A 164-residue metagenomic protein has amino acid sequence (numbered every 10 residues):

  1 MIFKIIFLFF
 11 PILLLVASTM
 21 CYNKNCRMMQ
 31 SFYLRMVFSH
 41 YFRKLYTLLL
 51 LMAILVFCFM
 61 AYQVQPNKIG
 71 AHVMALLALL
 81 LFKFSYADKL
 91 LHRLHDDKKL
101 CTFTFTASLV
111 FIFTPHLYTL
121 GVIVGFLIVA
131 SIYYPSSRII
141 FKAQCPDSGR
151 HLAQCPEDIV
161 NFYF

Functional and structural regions predicted by a protein language model:
M1-F7, F57-A75, L90-H95, V110-F126: Membrane-helix interface and helix-disruption motif detector
K4-M29: N-terminal signal-anchor/start-transfer transmembrane helix
M20-F32, F82-L91: C-terminal ends of transmembrane helices
Q30-K68: Membrane-helix boundary elements
L34-L45, Y86-K98: Short, amphipathic, aromatic/basic-enriched membrane-interface segments that mark the entry/exit of transmembrane
L49-F59, A78, C101-F113: Hydrophobic, membrane-inserted alpha-helices
M74-S85, G125-I139: Alpha-helical transmembrane segments and their membrane-interface exit regions
I139-F164: Short, highly charged, low-complexity non-transmembrane loops/tails of multi-pass membrane proteins
